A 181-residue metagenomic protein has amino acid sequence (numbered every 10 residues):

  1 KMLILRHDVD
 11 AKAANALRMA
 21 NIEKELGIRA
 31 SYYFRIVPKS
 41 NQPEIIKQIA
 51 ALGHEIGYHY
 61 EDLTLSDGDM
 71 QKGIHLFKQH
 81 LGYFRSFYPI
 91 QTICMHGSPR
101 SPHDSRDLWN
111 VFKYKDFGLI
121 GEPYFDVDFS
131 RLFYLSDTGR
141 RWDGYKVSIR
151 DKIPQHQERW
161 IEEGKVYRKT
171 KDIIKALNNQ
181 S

Functional and structural regions predicted by a protein language model:
K1-S148, K165-S181: Catalytic alpha-helical scaffold of carbohydrate-active enzymes acting on polysaccharides/glycoconjugates
W142, D151-P154, W160: Polar, glycine-rich mid-to-C-terminal structural blocks that act as macromolecule-binding/assembly scaffolds
H156-R168: Active-site glycine- and acidic-residue-rich loops that bind and position anionic ligands or nucleotide-like cofactors
